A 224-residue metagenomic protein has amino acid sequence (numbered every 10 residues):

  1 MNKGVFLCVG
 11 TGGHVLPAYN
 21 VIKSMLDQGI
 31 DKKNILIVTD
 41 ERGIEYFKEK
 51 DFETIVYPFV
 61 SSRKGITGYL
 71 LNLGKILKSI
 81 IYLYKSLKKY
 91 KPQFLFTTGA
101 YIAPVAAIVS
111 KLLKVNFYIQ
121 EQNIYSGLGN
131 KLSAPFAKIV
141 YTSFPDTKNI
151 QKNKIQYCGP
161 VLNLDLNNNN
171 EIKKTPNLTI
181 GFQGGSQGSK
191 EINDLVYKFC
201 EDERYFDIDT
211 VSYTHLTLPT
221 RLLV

Functional and structural regions predicted by a protein language model:
G4-V9, K32-K75: Conserved nucleotide-sugar phosphate-binding/catalytic loop shared by glycosyltransferases and other
H14-L26: Short amphipathic alpha-helix
V38, R42-E45, K50, N170-L216 (+1 more regions): Donor-nucleotide binding loops and adjacent catalytic segments primarily of GT-B fold Leloir glycosyltransferases
R42-Y46, P92-L113: An aromatic- and histidine-rich active-site surface loop
V56-S61, T98, Q120-N123, S143: Short beta->alpha connector loops at strand-helix junctions that form conserved, small/polar/Pro-enriched
G65-F94, L112: An amphipathic, basic-hydrophobic alpha-helix
L113-N168: Active-site-proximal region of nucleotide-activated glycan assembly enzymes, centered on histidine/acidic-rich loops
